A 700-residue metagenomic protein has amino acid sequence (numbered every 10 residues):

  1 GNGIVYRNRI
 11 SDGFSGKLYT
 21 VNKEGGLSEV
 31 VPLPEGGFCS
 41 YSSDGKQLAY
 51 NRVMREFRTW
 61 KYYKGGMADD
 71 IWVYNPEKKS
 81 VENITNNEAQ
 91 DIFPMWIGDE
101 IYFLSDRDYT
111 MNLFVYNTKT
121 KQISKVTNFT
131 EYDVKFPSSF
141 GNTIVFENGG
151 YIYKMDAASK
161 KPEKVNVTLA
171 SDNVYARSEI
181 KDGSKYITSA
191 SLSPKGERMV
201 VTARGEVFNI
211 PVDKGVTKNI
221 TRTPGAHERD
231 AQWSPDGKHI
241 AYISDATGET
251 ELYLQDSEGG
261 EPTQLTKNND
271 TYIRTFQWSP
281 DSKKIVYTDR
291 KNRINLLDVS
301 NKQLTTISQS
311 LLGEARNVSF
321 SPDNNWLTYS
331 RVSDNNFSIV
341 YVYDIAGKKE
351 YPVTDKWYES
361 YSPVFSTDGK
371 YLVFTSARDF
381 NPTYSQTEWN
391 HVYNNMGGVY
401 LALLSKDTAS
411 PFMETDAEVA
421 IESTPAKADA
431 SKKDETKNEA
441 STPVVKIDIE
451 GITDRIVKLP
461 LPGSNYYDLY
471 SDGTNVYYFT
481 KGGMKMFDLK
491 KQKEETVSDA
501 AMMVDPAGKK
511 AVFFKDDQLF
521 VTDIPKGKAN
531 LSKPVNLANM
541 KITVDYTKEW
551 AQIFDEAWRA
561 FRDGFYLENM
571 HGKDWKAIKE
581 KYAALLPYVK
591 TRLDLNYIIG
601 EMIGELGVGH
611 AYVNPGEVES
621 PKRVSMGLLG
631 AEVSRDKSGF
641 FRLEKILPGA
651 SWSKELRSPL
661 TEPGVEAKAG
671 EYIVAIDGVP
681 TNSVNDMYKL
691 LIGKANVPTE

Functional and structural regions predicted by a protein language model:
G1-G3, C39-Q47, F93-E100, F136-G141 (+7 more regions): Blade-terminus and WD-like Trp-Asp/Gly-His loop motifs, strongest in beta-propeller folds
G1-K23, L27-C39, S43-W72, P76-I92 (+20 more regions): A flexible loop/linker signature enriched in serine peptidases of the S9 family
S124-S138, Y351-S362, P460-Y467, E495-V504: Conserved blade-ending motifs and adjacent loop-strand segments that build the rim/top face of beta-propeller domains
S171-I187, V445-P462: A short helix->beta-strand "capping" segment at the edge of beta-propeller domains
G260, Y688-E700: PDZ-domain C-terminal substructure recognizer with occasional recognition of PDZ-binding tails
K533-Y612, G639-F641, W652: Terminal targeting/pro-maturation regions of precursor/exported proteins
G609-E655: PDZ/PDZ-like peptide-tail recognition elements
R657, T661-N685: Conserved PDZ fold ligand-binding element
